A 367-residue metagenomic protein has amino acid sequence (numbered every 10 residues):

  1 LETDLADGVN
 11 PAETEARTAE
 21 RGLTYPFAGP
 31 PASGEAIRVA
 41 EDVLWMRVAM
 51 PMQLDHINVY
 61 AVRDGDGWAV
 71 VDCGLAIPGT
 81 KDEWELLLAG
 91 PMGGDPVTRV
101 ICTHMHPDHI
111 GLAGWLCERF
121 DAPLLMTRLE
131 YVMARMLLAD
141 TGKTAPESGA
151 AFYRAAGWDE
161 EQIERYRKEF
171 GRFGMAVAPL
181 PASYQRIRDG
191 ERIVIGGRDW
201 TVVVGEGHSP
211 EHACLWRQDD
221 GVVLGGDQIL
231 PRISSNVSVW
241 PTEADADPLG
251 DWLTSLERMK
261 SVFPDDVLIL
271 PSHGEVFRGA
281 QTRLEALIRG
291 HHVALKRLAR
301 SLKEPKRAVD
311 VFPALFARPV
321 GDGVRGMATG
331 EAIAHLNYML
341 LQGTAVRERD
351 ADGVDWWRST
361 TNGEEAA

Functional and structural regions predicted by a protein language model:
L1-P26, K296-A367: C-terminal regulatory/interaction regions
R17, A40-M46, E169-A176, G196-R198: Short Pro/Gly-enriched beta-strand edge/turn motifs at strand-loop
S33-D95, L215-P231: Conserved beta-strand hairpin/beta-sheet module of binuclear metal-dependent hydrolase folds, prominently
D42, V62, D72, H104 (+10 more regions): Divalent metal-coordination and catalytic microenvironments
M52-L54, Q185-I187, E206-S209, E365-A367: A short catalytic or substrate-binding loop motif that flags glycine-/basic-rich loops and adjacent residues that bind
W68-P78, F173-Q185, R192-V194, D199-H292: Metallo-beta-lactamase
G79-T80, E85-V194, G221: Active-site HxH/HxHxD metal-binding segment of metal-dependent hydrolases
D121-R128, L224-G226, L287, D322: Short hydrophobic/aromatic-enriched beta-strand-loop microsegments
